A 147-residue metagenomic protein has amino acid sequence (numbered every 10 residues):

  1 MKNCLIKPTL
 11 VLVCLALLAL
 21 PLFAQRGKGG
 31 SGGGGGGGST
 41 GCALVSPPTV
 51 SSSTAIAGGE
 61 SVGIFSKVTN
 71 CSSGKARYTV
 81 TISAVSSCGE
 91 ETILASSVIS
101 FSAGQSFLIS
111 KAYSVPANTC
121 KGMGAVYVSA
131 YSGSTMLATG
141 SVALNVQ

Functional and structural regions predicted by a protein language model:
M1-V11: Bacterial N-terminal signal peptides that target proteins for export
V11-A19: Bacterial N-terminal signal peptides
Q25-T40: Ser/Thr/Gly/Pro-rich low-complexity, disordered linker/stalk segments of secreted and cell-surface proteins
L44-S46, V85-S97, T119: Short beta-strand and strand-turn-strand segments in soluble, beta-rich domains
V50-I56, V98: Short beta-strand segments of immunoglobulin-like
T69-G74: Short solvent-exposed strand-capping/beta-turn motif centered on an Asx-Ser/Thr pair
A103-A112: Aromatic sugar-binding surface patches on proteins that engage polysaccharides or sugar-phosphate polymers
S114-C120: Short, surface-exposed loop/turn segments at beta-strand-coil junctions that are enriched for proline with nearby
